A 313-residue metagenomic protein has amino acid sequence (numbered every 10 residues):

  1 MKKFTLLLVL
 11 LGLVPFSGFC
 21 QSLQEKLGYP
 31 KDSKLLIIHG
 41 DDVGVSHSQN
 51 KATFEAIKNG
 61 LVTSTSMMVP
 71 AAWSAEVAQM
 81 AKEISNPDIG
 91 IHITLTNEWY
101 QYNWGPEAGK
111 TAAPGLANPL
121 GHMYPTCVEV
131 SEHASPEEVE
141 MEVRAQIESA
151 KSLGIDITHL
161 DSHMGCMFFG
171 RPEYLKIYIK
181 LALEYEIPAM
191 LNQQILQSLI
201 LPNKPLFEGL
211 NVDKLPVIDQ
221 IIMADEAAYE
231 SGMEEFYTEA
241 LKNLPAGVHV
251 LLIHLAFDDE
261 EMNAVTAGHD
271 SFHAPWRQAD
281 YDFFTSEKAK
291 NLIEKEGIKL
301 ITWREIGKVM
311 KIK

Functional and structural regions predicted by a protein language model:
M1-S22: Bacterial Sec-dependent N-terminal signal peptides
K26, T53-N59, E76-D88, G105-N118 (+3 more regions): Acidic (Asp/Glu)-rich catalytic clusters
K26-E98: Active-site beta->alpha N-cap acidic-glycine motif
L35-I37, V62-S66, N86-H92, I157-D161 (+4 more regions): Structural preference for beta-strand elements that scaffold enzyme active sites
V43, P70, H92-E98, H163-G165 (+4 more regions): Active-site beta-loop-alpha junctions enriched in small/polar residues
G105-E129, A267-F272: Active-site gating loops and adjacent loop-to-helix segments of metal-dependent hydrolytic enzymes
P136, E140-M223, A227-S231, D282: Catalytic domains of cell-wall/extracellular-matrix polysaccharide-remodeling enzymes, centered on de-N-acetylation
A189-M190, H269-K313: C-terminal domain-boundary segment and adjacent tail
